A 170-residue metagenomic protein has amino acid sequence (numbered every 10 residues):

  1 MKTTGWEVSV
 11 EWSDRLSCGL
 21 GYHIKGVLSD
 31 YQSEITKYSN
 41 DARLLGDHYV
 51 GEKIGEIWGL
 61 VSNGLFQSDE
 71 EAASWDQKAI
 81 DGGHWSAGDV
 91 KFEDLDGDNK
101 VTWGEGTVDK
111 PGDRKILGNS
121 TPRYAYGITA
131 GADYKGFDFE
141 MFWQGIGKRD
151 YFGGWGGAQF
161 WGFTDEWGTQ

Functional and structural regions predicted by a protein language model:
M1-K2, W6, S13-S120, F160-G162 (+1 more regions): Conserved small-residue
W6-D14, Y22-D30, Y126-A132, F137-G145: Membrane-embedded beta-strands that build the outer-membrane beta-barrel scaffold
Q32-E34, D133-Q170: C-terminal beta-signal and adjacent terminal beta-strands/loops of Gram-negative outer-membrane beta-barrel proteins
T107-D109, R123-A125, G131: Core subunits and conserved enzymes of cellular information-processing and envelope-translocation systems across
